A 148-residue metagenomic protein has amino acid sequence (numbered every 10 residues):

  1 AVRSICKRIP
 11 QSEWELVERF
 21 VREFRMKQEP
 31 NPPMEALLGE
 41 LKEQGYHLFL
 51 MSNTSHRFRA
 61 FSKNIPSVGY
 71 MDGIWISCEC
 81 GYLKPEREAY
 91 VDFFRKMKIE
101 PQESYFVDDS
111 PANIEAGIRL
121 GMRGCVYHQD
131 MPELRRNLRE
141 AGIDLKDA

Functional and structural regions predicted by a protein language model:
V2-C6, F20-R25, F58, S62: Hydrophobic alpha-helical core bundles mediating ligand binding, dimerization, or RNAP-core interactions
C6-K7, F94: Residue-level preference for well-ordered alpha-helical positions
R8-F49, R87: Short, acidic loop-to-helix structural element flanking the phosphoryl-transfer center in phosphate-processing enzymes
G39, S55-A148: Asp-based, Mg2+/Mn2+-dependent phosphohydrolase catalytic module
